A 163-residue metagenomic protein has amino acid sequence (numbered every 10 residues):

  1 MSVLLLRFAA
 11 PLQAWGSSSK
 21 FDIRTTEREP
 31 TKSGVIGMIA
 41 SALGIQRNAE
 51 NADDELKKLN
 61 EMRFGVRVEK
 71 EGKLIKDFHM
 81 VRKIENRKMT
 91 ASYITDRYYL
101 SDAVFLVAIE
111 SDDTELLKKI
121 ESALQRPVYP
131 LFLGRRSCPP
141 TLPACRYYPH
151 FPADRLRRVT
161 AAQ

Functional and structural regions predicted by a protein language model:
M1, K57-E61, L100: A generic structural signal for short, non-catalytic loop/turn and secondary-structure boundary residues
M1, R7, E50-A52, F64 (+1 more regions): Residue-level detector of functional hotspots within protein domains
M1-D22, S33: N-terminal, Lys/Arg- and Ser/Thr-rich interaction peptides
L4, M62-F64, A103-F105: Generic beta-strand structural signal
R7-A9, G65-R67, A108-E110: Residue-level recognition of well-ordered beta-strand positions that form the cores of beta-sheet-rich folds across
S17-N86: Glycine/small-residue-rich interface belts in oligomeric ring/scaffold proteins and their assembly partners
E69-Q163: Internal, well-folded beta-alpha domain core
